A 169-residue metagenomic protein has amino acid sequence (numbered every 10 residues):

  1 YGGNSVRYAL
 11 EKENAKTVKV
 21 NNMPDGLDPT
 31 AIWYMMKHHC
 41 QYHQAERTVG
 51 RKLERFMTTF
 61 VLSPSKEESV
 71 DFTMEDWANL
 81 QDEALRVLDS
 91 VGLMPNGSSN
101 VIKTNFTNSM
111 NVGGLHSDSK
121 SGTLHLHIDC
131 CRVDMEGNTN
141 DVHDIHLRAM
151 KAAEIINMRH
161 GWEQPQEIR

Functional and structural regions predicted by a protein language model:
Y1-R169: N-terminal nicking endonuclease/strand-transfer module with a His-rich metal-binding environment and a catalytic Tyr
